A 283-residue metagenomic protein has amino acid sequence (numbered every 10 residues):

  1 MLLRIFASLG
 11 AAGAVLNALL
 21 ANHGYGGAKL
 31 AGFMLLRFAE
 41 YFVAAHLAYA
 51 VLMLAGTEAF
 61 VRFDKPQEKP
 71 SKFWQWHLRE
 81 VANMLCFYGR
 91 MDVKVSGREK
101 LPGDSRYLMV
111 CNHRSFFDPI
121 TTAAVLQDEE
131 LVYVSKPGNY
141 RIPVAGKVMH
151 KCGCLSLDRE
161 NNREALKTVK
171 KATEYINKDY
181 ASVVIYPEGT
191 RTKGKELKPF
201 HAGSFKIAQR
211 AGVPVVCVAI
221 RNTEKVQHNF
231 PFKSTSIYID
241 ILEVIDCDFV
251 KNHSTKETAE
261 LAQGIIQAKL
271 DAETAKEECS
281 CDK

Functional and structural regions predicted by a protein language model:
L2-R106: Membrane-anchoring hydrophobic helices of lipid-metabolizing enzymes
F6, L166-K283: Non-catalytic C-terminal accessory region of glycerolipid acyltransferases and related lyso-lipid remodeling enzymes
T57-E80, F87-Y88, P102-N162: Catalytic core of membrane glycerolipid acyltransferases/transacylases, capturing the structured, soluble-facing
E80-V81, V93-G97, P119-I120, V169-A172 (+1 more regions): A generic local structural motif
Y88-R90, D128, M149-K151, K178 (+2 more regions): Short, well-ordered coil/turn elements that cap or connect secondary structure elements
V95, M109, Y133, I239-I241: Generic preference for hydrophobic
S96, V134-K136, D158-R159, P187 (+1 more regions): Thr-Gly-centered strand-to-loop micro-motif
